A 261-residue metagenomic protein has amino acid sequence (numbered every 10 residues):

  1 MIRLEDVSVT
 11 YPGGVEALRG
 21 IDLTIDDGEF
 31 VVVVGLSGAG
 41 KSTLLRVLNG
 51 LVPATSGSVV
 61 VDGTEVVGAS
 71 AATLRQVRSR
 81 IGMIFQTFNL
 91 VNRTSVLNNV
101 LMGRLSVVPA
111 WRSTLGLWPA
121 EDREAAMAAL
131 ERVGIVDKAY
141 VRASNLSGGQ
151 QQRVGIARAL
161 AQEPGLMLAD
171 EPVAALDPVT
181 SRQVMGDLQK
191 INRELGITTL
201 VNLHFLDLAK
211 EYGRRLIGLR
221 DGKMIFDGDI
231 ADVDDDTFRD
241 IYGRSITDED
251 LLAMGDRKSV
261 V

Functional and structural regions predicted by a protein language model:
N49: Helix-to-loop junction immediately C-terminal to a conserved catalytic motif
S58-Q76, L117-P119: ABC ATPase NBD Q-loop/coupling interface
E65, V108-D137: Conserved ABC ATPase "signature" region
R142-L146, Q150: Conserved ABC ATPase signature
E163: Conserved catalytic motifs of ABC-family nucleotide-binding domains
M167-D170: Catalytic Walker B motif of ABC-type/P-loop ATPase nucleotide-binding domains
